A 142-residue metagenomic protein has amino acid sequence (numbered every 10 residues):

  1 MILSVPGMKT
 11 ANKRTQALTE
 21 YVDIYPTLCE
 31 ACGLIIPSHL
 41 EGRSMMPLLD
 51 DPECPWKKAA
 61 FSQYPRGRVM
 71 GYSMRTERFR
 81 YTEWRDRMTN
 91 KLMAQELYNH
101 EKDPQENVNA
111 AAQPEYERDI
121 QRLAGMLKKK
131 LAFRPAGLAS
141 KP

Functional and structural regions predicted by a protein language model:
M1-Q16, E20, M70: Histidine-centered active-site microenvironments of extracellular/periplasmic hydrolases and transferases
V5, T76, Q113: Acidic-histidine catalytic/liganding microenvironments
K9-T10, V22-H100, Q105, R118 (+2 more regions): C-terminal cap/loop subdomain of S1 sulfatases and analogous C-terminal strand-loop tails that border
K13-Q16, I35, A111-A112: Short, solvent-exposed loop/turn segments at secondary-structure boundaries
T19, P114-E117: Soluble non-cytosolic domains of exported or imported proteins
L49, A111-P114: A general structural motif at alpha-helix termini
E106-A110: Carboxylate-dense, calcium-coordinating segments in secreted/extracellular and ER-lumen proteins
